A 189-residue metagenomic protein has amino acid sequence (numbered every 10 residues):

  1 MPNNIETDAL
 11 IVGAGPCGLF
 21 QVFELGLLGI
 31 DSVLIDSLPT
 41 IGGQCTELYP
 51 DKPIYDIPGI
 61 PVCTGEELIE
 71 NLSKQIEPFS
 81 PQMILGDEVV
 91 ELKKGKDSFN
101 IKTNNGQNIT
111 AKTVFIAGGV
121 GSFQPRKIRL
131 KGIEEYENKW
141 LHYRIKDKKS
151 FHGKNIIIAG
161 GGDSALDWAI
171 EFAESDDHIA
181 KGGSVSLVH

Functional and structural regions predicted by a protein language model:
P2, S37, C45-T46, E91 (+3 more regions): Short secondary-structure boundary/capping segments
P2-E6, L10-P39, E137-H189: Rossmann-like dinucleotide/flavin-binding elements
E6, N108-T110, K127: Well-ordered beta-strand positions in beta-sheet-rich domains
L10-V12, N108-G121, I157: Short hydrophobic core segments
V22-E24, T46-E47, R126-L130, A169-E171: Short amphipathic alpha-helical segments
L38-I41, S122: Helix N-cap at the beta1-alpha1 junction of Rossmann-like dinucleotide-binding domains, i.e., the first residues
G43-N108: N-terminal Rossmann-like dinucleotide/flavin-binding domain of flavoprotein oxidoreductases that bind FAD/FMN
N105, V114, G118-R144: Glycine-rich beta-alpha-beta "Rossmann" dinucleotide-binding loop(s) and their flanking helix/strand
